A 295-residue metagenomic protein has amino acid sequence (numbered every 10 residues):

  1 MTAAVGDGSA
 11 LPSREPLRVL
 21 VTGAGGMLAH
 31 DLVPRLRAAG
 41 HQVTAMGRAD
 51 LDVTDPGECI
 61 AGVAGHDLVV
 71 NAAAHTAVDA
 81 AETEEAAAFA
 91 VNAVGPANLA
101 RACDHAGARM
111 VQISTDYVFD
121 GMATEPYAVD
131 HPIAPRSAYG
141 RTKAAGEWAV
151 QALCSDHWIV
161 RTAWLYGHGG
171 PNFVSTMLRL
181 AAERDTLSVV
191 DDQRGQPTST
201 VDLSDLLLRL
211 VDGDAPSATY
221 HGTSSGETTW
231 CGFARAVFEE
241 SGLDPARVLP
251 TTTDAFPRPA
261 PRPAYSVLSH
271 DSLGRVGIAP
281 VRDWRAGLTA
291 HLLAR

Functional and structural regions predicted by a protein language model:
L17-R37: N-terminal Rossmann NAD(P)H-binding glycine-rich loop of SDR-like oxidoreductase domains
T22, M46, A72-A73, M110-D116 (+2 more regions): SDR active-site strand-loop-helix element
Q42-L51: A short beta-strand-loop structural module common to alpha/beta enzyme folds
L51-A93, A102-D104: NAD(P)H-binding glycine-rich loop region in Rossmannoid oxidoreductase-like domains and their noncatalytic homologs
T83, A90, V94-N98, V118-V160 (+1 more regions): Catalytic helix-loop patch of NAD(P)-dependent Rossmann-fold dehydrogenases
W148-G195, V201-D202, L208: NAD(P)-dependent short-chain dehydrogenase/reductase
L206, G213-P259: Mid/C-terminal beta-alpha module of Rossmann-like enzyme folds, strongest in SDR-family dehydrogenases/epimerases
T229-R235, T251-R295: Conserved C-terminal active-site "lid" loop/helix of NAD(P)H-dependent oxidoreductases that clamps the redox cofactor
